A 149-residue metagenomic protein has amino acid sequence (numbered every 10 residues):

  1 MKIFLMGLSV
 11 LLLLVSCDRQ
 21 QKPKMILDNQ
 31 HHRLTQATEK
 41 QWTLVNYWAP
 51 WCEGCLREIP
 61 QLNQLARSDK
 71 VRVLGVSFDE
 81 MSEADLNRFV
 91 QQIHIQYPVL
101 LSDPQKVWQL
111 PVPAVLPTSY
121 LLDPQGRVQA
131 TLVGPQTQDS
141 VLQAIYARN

Functional and structural regions predicted by a protein language model:
M1-V15: Sec-dependent bacterial lipoprotein signal peptides
C17-Q20: Bacterial signal peptide processing site
K22-T43: A short beta-strand-turn-helix
Q41-T43, Y47-W51, V115: Short pre-active-site segment immediately N-terminal to redox-active cysteine/selenocysteine motifs in thiol-based
L44-V45, V73, S119: Hydrophobic beta-strand anchors of alpha/beta hydrolase catalytic cores
Y47-Q64: Conserved redox-active cysteine motifs that mediate thiol-disulfide chemistry, especially di-cysteine Cys-X(1-2)-Cys
R57, R67-D103: Conserved segment of the thioredoxin-like fold in thiol-based oxidoreductases
Q91-I95, D103-Y146: Thiol/disulfide oxidoreductase modules built on the thioredoxin-like
